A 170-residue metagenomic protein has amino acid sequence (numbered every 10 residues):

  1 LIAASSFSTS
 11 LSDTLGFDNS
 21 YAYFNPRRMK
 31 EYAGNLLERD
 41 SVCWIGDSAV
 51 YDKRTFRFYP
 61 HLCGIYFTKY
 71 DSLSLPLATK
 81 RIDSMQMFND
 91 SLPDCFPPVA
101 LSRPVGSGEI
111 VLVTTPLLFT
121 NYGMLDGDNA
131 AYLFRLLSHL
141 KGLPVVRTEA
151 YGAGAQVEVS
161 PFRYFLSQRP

Functional and structural regions predicted by a protein language model:
L1-T9, T14, S107, F162-P170: Short, intrinsically disordered, charge-balanced linker/junction segments flanking boundaries in proteins
I2-N89: An acidic, glycine-rich "communication" segment
S5, V113-P116: Short loop/turn segments at strand-loop or loop-helix junctions that form parts of catalytic or ligand-binding pockets
G64-F67, D94-P104: Short, surface-exposed beta-strand/loop micro-motifs that present aromatic residues
D71-L75, P98, P104-V111: Beta-strand-turn-beta hairpins that frame and shape the catalytic cleft of phosphate-ester-processing enzymes
L117-P170: Extracellular ligand-binding/catalytic regions of CAZymes and related secreted enzymes and adhesion modules
